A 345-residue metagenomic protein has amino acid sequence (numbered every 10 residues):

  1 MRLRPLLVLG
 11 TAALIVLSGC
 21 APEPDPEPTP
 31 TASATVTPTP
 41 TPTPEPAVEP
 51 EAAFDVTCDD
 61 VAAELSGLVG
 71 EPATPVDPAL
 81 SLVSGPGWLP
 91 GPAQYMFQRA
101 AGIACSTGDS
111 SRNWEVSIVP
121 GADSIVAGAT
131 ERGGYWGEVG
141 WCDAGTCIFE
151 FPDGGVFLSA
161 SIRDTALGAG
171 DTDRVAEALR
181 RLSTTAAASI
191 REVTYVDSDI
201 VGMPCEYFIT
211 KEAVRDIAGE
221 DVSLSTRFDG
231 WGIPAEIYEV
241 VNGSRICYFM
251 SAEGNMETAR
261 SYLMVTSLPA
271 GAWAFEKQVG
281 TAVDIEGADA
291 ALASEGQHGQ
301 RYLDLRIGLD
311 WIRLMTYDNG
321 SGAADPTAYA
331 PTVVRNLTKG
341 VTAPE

Functional and structural regions predicted by a protein language model:
M1-G10: Bacterial N-terminal signal peptides that target proteins for export
I15-G19: C-terminal motif of bacterial Sec signal peptides marking the signal peptidase cleavage site
A21, T57-D59, A104-S110, W141-I148 (+2 more regions): Sequence contexts marking disulfide-bonded cysteines in secreted/extracellular proteins
A21-F97, A176-G243, A323-E345: N-terminal "mature-domain start" segment
P28, P50, A62-G70, S110-I118 (+4 more regions): Extracellular/mature segments of secreted proteins
E71-V139, L224-Q300, I307-G308: Short, solvent-exposed recognition patches
T130-I200, G280-E345: A short, solvent-exposed beta-edge/loop patch
